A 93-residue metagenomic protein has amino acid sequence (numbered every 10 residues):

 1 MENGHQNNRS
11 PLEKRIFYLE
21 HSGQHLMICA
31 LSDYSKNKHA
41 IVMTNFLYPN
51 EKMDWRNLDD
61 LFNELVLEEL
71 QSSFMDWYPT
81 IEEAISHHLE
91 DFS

Functional and structural regions predicted by a protein language model:
M1-C29, Y34: Negatively charged, low-complexity tracts enriched in Asp/Glu with abundant Ser/Thr
M1-Q6, M53-S93: Mixed-charge, Lys/Arg-enriched low-complexity segments
L12-E13, Y34, I41-M43, N50 (+3 more regions): Alpha-helical structural elements
Y18-L19, L47, N63, S93: Compositionally biased, low-structure terminal segments
C29-F62: A short, structured beta-strand/loop element
